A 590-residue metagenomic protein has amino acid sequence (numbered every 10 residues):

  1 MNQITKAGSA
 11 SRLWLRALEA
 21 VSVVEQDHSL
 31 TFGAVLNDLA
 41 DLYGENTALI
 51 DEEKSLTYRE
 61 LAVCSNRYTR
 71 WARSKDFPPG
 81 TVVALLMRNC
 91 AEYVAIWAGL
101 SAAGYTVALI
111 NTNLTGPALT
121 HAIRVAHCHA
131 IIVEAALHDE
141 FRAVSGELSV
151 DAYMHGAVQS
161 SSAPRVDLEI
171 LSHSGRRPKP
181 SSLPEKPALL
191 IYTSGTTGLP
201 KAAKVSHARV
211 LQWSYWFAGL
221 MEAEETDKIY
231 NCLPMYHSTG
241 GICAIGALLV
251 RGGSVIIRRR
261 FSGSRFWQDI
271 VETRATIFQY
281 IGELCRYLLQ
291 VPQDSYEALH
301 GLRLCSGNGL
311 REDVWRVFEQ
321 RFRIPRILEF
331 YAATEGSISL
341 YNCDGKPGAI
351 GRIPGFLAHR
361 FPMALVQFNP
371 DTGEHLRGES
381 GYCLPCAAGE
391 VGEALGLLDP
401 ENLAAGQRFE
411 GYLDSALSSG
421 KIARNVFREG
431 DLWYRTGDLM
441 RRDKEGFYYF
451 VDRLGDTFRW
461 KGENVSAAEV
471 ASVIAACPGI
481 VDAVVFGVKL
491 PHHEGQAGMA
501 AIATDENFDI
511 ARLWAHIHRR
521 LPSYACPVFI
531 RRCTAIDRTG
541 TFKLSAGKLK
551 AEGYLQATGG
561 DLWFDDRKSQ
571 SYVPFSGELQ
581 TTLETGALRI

Functional and structural regions predicted by a protein language model:
M1-Q3, R70, S74-K75, P79 (+6 more regions): Structural core segment of the AMP-binding/adenylate-forming
V24-S29, N37, E45-C90, V94-A98 (+3 more regions): Conserved AMP-binding/adenylate-forming core of the ANL superfamily
G44, H173-Y192, L199, E222-K228: Conserved pre-ATP/AMP-binding loop-to-beta segment of ANL
T57-R59, A188-Q212: Conserved AMP-binding A3 loop
L114, I131, A332, G396 (+5 more regions): AMP-binding/adenylate-forming catalytic core of the ANL superfamily
L211-K228, Y236-T276: Conserved AMP-binding/adenylation subdomain of ANL enzymes
V250, E272-Y280, L289-N369, Y412: Gly/Ser/Thr-rich phosphate-binding loop
L521-L544, G560-R589: AMP-binding/adenylate-forming catalytic domain of the ANL superfamily
